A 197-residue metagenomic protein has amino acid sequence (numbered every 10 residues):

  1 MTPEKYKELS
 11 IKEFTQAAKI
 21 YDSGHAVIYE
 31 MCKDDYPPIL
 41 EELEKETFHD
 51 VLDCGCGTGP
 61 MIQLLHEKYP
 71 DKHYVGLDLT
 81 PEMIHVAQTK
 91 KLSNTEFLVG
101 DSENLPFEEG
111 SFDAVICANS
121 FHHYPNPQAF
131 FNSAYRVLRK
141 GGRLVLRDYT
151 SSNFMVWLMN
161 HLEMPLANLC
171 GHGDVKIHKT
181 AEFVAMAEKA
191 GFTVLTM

Functional and structural regions predicted by a protein language model:
M1-K45, P60-L64, M83-V86: Conserved class I S-adenosyl-L-methionine
Y6, G24-I28, M61, R147-A190 (+1 more regions): C-terminal alpha-helical "lid/dimerization" subdomain adjacent to the S-adenosyl-L-methionine
F48-D50: Nucleotide donor/acceptor-binding cores
L52-C54, T58-N104: Class I SAM-dependent methyltransferase SAM/SAH-binding core
I116: A conserved beta-strand element that flanks and buttresses the S-adenosyl-L-methionine
N119-S120: Short catalytic micro-motifs in class I SAM-dependent methyltransferases
Q128-K140: A short glycine-rich, Lys/Arg-flanked "PGG" loop and its adjoining helix->strand segment in the class I
